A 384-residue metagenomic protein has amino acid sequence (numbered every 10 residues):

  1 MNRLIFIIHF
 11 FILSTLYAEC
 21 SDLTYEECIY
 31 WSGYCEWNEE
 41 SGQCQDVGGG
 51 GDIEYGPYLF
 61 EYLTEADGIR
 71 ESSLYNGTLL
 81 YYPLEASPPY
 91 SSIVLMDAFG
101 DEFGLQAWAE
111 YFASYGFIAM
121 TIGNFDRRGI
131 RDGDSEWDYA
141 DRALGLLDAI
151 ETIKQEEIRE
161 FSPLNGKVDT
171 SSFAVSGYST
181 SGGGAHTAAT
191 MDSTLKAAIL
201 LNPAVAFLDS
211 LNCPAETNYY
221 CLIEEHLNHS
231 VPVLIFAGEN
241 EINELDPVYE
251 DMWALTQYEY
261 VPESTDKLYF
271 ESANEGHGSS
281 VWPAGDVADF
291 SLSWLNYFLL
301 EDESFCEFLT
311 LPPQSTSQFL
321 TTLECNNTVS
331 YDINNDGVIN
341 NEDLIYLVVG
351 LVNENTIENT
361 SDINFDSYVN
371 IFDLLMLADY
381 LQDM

Functional and structural regions predicted by a protein language model:
D22, E27-D46: Extracellular Cys-Trp
Y30, I333-I357, D366-M384: Alpha-helical segments with a strong preference for the paired helices of cellulosomal dockerin domains
G48-P88: N-terminal cap/lid segment of alpha/beta-hydrolase-fold proteins
E85-P88, G133-G183: Gly/Ser-rich "nucleophile elbow"/oxyanion-hole loop immediately N-terminal to the catalytic nucleophile in hydrolases
P88-A98: Short beta-strand element of the alpha/beta-hydrolase
G104-D126: Short amphipathic alpha-helix adjacent to the substrate-entry channel of hydrolases
K196-V281: The feature captures the conserved acid-bearing segment of alpha/beta-hydrolase catalytic domains
T265, A273-V329: Alpha/beta-hydrolase-fold serine-hydrolase catalytic core, especially in secreted/extracellular enzymes
